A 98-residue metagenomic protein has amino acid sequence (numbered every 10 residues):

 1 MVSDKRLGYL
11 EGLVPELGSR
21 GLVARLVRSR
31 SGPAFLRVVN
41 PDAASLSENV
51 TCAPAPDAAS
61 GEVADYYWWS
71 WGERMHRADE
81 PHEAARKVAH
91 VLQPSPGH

Functional and structural regions predicted by a protein language model:
M1-P41, R74-M75: Negatively charged, low-complexity tracts enriched in Asp/Glu with abundant Ser/Thr
M1-S3, P15, A58-G61, D65 (+1 more regions): Residue-level signal for well-ordered alpha-helical segments
G8, L13, P41-A43, A58 (+3 more regions): Residue-level signal for the start and early helices of compact helical domains
A43-A44, Q93: Alpha-helix boundary/capping detector
S45-A78: Intrinsically disordered, low-complexity regulatory segments enriched in Ser/Thr/Pro and charged residues
S70-H98: Ampiphathic alpha-helical segments that act as solvent-exposed interaction surfaces
